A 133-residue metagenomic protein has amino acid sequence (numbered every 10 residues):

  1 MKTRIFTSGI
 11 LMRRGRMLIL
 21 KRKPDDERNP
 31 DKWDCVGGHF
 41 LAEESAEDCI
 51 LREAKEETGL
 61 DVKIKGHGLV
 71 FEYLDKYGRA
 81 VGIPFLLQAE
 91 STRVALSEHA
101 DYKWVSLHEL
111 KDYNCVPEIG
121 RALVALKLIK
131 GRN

Functional and structural regions predicted by a protein language model:
M1-L18, V70: Conserved N-terminal beta-strand and adjoining loop/helix that marks the start of the Nudix/MutT-like hydrolase domain
R4, M12, P30, C35 (+2 more regions): Short connector loops at helix/strand junctions that flank enzyme active sites, especially segments positioning acidic
R4, V62-G66: A short, amphipathic edge element
T7-G9, H67, F85-L87: A structural signal for short, well-ordered beta-strand segments
L11-M12, I19, L87, W104: Conserved hydrophobic "DFG−1" position in protein kinase catalytic cores
R16-E56: Conserved Nudix-box catalytic region and its N-terminal flanking loop in Nudix hydrolases and closely related
F40-K63, E72-A125: Unchanged
K127-N133: Generic C-terminal helix-cap and adjacent flexible tail
